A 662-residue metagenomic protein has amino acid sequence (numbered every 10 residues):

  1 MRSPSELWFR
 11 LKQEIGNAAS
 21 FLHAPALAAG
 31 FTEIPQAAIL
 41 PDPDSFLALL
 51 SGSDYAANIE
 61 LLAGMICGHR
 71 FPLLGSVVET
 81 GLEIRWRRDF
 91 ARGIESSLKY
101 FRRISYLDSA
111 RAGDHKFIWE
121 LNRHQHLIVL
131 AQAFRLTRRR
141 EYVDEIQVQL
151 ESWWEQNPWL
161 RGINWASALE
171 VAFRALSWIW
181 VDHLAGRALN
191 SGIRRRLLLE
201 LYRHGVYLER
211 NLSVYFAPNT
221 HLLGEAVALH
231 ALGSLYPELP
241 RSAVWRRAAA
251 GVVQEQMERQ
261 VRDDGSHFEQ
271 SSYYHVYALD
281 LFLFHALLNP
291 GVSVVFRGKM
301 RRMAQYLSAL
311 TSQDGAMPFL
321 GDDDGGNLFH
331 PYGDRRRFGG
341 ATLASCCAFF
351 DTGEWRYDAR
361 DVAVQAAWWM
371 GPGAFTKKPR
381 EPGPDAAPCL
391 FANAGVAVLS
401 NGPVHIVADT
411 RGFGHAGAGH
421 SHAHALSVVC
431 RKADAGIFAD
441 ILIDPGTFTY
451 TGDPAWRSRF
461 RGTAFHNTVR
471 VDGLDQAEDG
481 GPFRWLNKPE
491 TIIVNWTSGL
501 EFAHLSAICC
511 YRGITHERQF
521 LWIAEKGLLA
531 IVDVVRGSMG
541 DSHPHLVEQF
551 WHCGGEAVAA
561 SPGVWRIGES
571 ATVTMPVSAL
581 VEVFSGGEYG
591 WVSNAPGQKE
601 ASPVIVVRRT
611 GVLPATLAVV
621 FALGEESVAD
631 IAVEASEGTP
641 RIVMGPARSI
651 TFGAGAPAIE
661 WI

Functional and structural regions predicted by a protein language model:
M1-L11: Boundary detector for helix-to-coil junctions that initiate low-complexity/charged tails
G16-S109, K116-L121: Extended, charge-enriched "interface" segments that sit outside catalytic cores
F90, N401-P403, G412, V469 (+1 more regions): Short, flexible loop/turn elements at secondary-structure junctions
S97-L98, I104-D108, A112-R301, L310-T311 (+1 more regions): Aromatic-lined, polymer-binding surfaces characteristic of secreted/periplasmic polysaccharide-degrading enzymes
K116, L121-R123, A394-V396, A423-S427 (+6 more regions): Extracellular structured ligand-interaction cores
A172, D323-D324, P331-D334, A348-R360 (+1 more regions): CBM-like, beta-strand-rich accessory domains located in the C-terminal region of large, secreted polysaccharide-active
S266, Q270-I441, T497, T610-L617 (+1 more regions): Carbohydrate-active enzyme catalytic cores, enriched for enzymes that act on polyanionic acidic polysaccharides
L442-G446: Catalytic Cys-His active-site segments of thiol-dependent hydrolases/isopeptidases
